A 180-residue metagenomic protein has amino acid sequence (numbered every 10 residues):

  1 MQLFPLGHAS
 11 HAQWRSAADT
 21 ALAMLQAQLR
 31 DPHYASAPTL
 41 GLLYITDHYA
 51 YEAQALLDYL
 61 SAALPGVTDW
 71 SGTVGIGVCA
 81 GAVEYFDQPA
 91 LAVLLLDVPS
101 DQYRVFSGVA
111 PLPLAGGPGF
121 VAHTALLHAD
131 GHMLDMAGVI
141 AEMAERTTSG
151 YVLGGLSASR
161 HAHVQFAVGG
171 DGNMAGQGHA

Functional and structural regions predicted by a protein language model:
M1-A180: Cofactor- and metal-binding active-site motifs of prokaryotic enzymes that mediate redox/radical or nucleophilic
